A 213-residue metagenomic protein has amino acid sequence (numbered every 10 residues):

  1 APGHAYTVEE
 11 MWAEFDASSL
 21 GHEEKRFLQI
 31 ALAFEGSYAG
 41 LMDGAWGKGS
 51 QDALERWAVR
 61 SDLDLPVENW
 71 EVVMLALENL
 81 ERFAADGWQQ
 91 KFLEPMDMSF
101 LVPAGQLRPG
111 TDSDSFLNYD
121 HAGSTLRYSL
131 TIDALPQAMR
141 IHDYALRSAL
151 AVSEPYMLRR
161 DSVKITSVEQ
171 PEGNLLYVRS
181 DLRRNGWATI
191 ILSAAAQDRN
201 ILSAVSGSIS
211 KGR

Functional and structural regions predicted by a protein language model:
A1-H22, R82-Q89: N-terminal low-complexity, Pro/Thr/Ser-rich intrinsically disordered segments that act as propeptides or flexible
Y6-F15, A33-S37, G123-T125: Acidic/histidine-rich, surface-exposed loop or edge segments in extracytoplasmic proteins
A13-L20, S37-A45, L63, W88-F92 (+2 more regions): Second-shell loop/turn segments in exported
A17-K25, A33-L75: Short acidic, glycine/serine/threonine-rich helix-capping segments at coil-helix boundaries
K25-Q29, Q51, E55, M74-L77 (+3 more regions): Extracytoplasmic/secreted envelope proteins and their assembly/folding machinery, especially bacterial periplasmic
D62, W70-K91: Long amphipathic alpha-helical scaffold segments
A84-T111: N-terminal "mature-domain start" segment
P109-K211: Conserved polar/disulfide-associated segments of primarily extracytoplasmic proteins
